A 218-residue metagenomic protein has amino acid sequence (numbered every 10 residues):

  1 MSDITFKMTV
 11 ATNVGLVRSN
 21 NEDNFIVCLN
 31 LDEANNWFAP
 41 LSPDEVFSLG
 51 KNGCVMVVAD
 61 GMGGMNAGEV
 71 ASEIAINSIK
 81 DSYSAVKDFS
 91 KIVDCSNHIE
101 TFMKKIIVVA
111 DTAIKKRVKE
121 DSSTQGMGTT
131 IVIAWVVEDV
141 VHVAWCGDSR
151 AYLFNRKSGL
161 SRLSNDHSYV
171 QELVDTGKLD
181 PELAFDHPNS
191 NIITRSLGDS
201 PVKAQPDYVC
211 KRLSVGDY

Functional and structural regions predicted by a protein language model:
M1-Y218: PP2C/PPM-type serine/threonine phosphatase catalytic domain
